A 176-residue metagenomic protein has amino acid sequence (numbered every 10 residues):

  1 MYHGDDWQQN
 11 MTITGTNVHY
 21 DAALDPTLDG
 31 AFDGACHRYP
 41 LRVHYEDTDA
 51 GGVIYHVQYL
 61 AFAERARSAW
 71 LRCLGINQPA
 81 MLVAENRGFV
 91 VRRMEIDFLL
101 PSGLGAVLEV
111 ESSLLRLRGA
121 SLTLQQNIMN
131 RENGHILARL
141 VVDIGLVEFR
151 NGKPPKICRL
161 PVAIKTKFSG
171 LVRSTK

Functional and structural regions predicted by a protein language model:
G4-D29, G103-L104, L115-K176: HotDog/MaoC-like acyl-thioester-processing domains
W7-C73: Catalytic strand-loop segment that frames the active site of acyl-thioester-processing enzymes
Y39-L41, M94-I96, S112, Q126 (+1 more regions): A structural signal for short, well-ordered beta-strand segments
V43-D47, R93-L100, E132: Short, well-ordered turn and helix-capping elements at secondary-structure junctions
E64, F89-V90, I136, V162: Short alpha-helical segments used as structural interaction elements across diverse proteins
A69, D97, K167-L171: Solvent-exposed, charged/polar functional surfaces in cytosolic regulatory/catalytic domains
W70-L122, L137: Hydrophobic beta-strand-centered segment that forms part of the acyl-chain substrate-binding groove
